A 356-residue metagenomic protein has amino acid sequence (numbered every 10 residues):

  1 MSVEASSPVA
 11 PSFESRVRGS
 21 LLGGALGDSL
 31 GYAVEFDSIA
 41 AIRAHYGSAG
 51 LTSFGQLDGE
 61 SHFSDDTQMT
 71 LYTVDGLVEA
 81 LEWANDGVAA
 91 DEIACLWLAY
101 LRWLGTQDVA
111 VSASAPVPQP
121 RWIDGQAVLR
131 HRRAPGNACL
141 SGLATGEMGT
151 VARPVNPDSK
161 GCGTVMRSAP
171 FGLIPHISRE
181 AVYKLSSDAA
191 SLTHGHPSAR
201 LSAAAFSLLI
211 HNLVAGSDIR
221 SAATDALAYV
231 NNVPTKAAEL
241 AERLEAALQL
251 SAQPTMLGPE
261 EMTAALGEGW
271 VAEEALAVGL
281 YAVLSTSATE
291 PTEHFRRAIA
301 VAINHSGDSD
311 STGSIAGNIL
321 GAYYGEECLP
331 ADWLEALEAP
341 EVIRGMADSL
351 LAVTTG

Functional and structural regions predicted by a protein language model:
M1-G356: Structured, active/binding-site neighborhoods that engage oxygen-rich ligands
